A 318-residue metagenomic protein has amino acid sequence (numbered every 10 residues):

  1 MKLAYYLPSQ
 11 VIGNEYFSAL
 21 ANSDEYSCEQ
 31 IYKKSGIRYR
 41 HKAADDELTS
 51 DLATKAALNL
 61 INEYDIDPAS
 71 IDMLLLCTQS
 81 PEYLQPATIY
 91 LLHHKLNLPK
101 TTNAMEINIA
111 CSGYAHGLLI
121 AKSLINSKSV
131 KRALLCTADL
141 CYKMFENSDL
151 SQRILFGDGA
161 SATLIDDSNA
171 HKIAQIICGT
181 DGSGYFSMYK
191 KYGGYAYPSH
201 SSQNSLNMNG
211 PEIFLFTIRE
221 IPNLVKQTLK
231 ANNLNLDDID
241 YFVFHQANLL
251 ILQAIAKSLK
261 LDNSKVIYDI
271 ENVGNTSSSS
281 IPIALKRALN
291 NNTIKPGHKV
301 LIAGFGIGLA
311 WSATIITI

Functional and structural regions predicted by a protein language model:
M1-D45, D149-L215, R219, N223: Condensing-enzyme catalytic core mediating Claisen C-C bond formation in acyl metabolism
M1-Y16, A115-G184, L285-I318: Conserved beta-strand-centric core segments of catalytic alpha/beta enzyme folds
Q30-K34, R38-D51, Q79-A133, K257-L285: Conserved catalytic cysteine-centered active-site region of acyl-thioester-dependent Claisen-condensing enzymes
A56-D72, N223-D240, A288-T293: Phosphate/pyrophosphate-binding loops at sites that engage ATP/ADP/AMP, CoA/4′-phosphopantetheine, polyphosphate
D67-M73, K100-N103, K131-A133, N235-Y241 (+2 more regions): Short acidic capping loops at alpha-helix termini that bridge into adjacent secondary structure
D240-A247, E271-V273: A short beta-alpha structural unit
Q246-L252, S258: A C-terminal functional module that forms or caps the active site or interfaces directly with catalytic machinery
